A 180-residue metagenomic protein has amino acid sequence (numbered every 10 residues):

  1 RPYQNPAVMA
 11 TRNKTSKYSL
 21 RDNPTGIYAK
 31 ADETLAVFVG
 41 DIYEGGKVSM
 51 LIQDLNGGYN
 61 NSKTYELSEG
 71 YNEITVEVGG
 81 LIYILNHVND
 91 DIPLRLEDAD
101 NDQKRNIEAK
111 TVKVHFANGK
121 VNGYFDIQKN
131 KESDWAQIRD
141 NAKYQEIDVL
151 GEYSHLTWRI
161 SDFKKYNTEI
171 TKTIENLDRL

Functional and structural regions predicted by a protein language model:
R1-G123: Beta-strand-enriched, solvent-exposed domains that form extended recognition/catalytic surfaces
K104-N106, H115-S154: Compositionally biased low-complexity segments at domain edges in trafficked proteins and select soluble regulators
W135-L180: Catalytic cores of extracellular degradative/oxidative enzymes
